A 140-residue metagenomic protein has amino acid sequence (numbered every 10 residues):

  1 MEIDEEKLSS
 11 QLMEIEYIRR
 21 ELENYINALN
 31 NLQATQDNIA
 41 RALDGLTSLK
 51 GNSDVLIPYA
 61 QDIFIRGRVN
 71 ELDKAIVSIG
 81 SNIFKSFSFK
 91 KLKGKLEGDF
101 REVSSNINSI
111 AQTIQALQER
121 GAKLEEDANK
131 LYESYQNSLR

Functional and structural regions predicted by a protein language model:
M1-R140: Intrinsically disordered, low-complexity regulatory regions in eukaryotic proteins
